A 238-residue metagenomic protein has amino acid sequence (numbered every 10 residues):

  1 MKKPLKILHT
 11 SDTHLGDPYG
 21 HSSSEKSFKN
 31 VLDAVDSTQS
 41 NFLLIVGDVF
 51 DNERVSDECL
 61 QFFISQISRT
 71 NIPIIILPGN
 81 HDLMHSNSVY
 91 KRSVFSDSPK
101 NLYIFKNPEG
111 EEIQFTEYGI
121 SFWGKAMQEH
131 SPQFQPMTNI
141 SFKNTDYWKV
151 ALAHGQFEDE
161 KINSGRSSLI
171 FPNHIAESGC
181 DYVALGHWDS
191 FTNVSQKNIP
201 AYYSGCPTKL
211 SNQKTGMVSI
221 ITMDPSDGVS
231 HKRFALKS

Functional and structural regions predicted by a protein language model:
M1-I64, T145: N-terminal active-site segment of His-dependent metallophosphoesterases
M1-K2, F28-K29, S37, S131 (+3 more regions): A structural signal for the main folded, soluble domain(s) of proteins
P4-I7, G119, A201, G228: A residue-level signal for beta-strand positions that form part of recognition/binding surfaces within mature
L8, S121-W123, S219: Conserved beta-strand elements of the Class I
D12, L44, D48, S164-R166 (+2 more regions): Generic alpha-helix detector with strongest preference for long hydrophobic helices that associate with membranes
F42, E53-S211: His/Asp/Glu-rich metal-coordinating catalytic cores of metallo-dependent phosphodiesterases/hydrolases acting on
I199, C206-S238: Acidic, His/Gly-rich catalytic cores of divalent-metal-dependent hydrolytic chemistry
